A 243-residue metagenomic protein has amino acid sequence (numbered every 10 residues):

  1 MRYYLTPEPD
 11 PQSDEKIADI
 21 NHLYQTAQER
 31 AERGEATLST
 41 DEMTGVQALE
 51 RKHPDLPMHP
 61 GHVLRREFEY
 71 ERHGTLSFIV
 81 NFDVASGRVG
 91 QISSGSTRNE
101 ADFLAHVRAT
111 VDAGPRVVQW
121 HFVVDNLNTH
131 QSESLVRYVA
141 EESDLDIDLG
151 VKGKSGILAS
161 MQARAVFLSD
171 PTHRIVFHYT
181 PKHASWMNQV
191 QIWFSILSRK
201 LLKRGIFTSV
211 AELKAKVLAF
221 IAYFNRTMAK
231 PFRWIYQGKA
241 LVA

Functional and structural regions predicted by a protein language model:
M1-R72: Charge-mixed, compositionally biased segments that are often intrinsically disordered regulatory tracts
G34-E35, V118-Q119, P171-V176: Short glycine-/polar-rich loops that comprise or flank the Walker A/P-loop and associated switch/sensor motifs
S39-D41, N81, V107, D125 (+4 more regions): Mobile genetic element proteins and their domesticated derivatives, centered on retroelements and DNA transposons
V46-A48, T129-E133, W186-Q189, L241-A243: Short catalytic/ligand-binding loop motif for oxyanion handling, primarily in non-cytosolic enzymes, centered on
M58-V118: Electropositive, glycine- and tryptophan-enriched low-complexity nucleic-acid-binding patches
R65-Y70, S143-Q189, I206-F207: RNase H-like polynucleotidyl transferase catalytic core
V117-H130, G153-S155: Acidic/histidine-rich, metal-coordinating catalytic segments
H173-Y179, H183-A184, Q191-A243: C-terminal anion-handling pockets and recognition modules
